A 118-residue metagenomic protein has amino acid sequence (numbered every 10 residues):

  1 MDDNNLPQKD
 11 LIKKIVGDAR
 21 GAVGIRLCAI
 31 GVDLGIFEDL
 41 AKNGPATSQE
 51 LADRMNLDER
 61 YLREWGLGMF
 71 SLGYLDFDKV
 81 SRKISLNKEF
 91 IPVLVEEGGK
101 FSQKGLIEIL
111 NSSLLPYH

Functional and structural regions predicted by a protein language model:
M1-H118: N-terminal accessory segments
